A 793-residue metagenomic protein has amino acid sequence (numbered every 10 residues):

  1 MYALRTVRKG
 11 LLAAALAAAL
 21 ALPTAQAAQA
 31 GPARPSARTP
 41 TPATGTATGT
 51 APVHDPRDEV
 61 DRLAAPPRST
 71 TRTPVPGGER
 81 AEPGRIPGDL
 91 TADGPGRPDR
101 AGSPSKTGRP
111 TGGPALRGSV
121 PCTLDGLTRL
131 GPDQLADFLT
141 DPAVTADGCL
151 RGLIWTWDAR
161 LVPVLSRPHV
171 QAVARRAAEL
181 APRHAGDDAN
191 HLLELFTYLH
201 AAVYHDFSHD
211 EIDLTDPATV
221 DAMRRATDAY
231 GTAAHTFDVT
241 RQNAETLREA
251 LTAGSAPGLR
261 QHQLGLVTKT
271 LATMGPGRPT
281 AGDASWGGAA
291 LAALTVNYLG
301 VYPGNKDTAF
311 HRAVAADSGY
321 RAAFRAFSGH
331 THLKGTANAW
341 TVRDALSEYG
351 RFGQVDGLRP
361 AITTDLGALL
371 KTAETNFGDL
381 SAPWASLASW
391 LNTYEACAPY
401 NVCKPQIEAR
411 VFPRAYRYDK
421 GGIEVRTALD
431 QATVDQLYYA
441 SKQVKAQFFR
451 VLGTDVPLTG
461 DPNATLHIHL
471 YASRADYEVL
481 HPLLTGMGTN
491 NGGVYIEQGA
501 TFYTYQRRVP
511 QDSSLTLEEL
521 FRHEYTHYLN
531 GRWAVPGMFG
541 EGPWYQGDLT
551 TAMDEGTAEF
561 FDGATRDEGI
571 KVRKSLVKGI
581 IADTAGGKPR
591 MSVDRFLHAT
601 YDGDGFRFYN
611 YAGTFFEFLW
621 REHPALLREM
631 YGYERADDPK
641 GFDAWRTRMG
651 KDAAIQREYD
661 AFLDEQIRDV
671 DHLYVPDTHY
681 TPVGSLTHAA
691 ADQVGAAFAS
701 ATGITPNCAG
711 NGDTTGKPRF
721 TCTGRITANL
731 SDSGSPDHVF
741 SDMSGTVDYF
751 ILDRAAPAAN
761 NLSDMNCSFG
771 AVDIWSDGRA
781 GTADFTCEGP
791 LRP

Functional and structural regions predicted by a protein language model:
Y2-L12: Bacterial N-terminal signal peptides that target proteins for export
A13-P23: Bacterial N-terminal signal peptides
P23-R38, P42-R167, D187, A315 (+7 more regions): Non-catalytic architectural context of zinc metalloproteases
D125-T252, A256-G304, Y680-P793: Non-catalytic terminal regions of proteins
D430, V434-S441, Q511-R522, G547-E555 (+2 more regions): Solvent-exposed, acidic/flexible segments
F449-I468, P536-E541, G569-S575, L627-E634: Surface-exposed patches in mature extracellular/periplasmic domains of secreted proteins
Q498-K578: Zinc-dependent metallopeptidase catalytic helix centered on the HExxH motif and its immediate flanking segment
T557-R566, K578-H672: Active-site-proximal alpha-helical
